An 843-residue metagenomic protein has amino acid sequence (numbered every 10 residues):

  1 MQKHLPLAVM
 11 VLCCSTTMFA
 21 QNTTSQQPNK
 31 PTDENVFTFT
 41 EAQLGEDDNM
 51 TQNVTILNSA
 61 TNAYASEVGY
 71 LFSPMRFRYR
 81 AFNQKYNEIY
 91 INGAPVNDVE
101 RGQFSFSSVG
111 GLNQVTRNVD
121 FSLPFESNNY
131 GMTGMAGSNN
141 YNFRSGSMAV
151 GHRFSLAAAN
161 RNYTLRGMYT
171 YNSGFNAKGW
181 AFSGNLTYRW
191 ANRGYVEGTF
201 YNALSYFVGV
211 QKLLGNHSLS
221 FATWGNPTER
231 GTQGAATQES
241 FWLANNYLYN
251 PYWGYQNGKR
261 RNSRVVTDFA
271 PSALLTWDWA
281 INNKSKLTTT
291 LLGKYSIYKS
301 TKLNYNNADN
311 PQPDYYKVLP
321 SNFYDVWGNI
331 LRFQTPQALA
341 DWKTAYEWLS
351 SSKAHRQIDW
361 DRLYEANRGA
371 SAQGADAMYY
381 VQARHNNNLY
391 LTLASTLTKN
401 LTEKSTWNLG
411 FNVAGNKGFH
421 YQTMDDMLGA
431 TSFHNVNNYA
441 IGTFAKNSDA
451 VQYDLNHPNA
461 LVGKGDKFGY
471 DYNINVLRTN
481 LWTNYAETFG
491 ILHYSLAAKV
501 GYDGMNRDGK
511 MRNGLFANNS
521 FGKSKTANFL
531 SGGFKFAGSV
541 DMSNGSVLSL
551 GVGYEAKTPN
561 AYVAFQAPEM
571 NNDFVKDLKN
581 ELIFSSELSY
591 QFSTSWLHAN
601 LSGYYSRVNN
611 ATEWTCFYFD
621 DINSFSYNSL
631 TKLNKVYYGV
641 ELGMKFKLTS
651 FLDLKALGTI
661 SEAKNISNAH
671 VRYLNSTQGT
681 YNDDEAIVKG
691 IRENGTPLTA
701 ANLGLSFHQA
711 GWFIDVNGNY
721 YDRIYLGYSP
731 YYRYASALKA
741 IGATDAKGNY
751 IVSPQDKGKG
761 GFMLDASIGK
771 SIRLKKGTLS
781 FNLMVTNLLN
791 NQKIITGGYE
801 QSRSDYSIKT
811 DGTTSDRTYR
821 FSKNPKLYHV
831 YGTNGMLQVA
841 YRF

Functional and structural regions predicted by a protein language model:
Q21, L654, Y720-G742, K770-F843: C-terminal beta-signal and adjacent terminal beta-strands/loops of Gram-negative outer-membrane beta-barrel proteins
L57, A63-E67, A94-F125, N142-R144 (+2 more regions): Short acidic/polar hinge/loop motifs at secondary-structure boundaries that mediate gating or recognition
A158-A191, Y195-Q233, S263-K284, A537: Transmembrane beta-barrel wall of Gram-negative outer-membrane proteins
Q211-L213, S218-T276, K299-Q382, K446-V462 (+1 more regions): Acidic/polar loop-and-plug regions of large Gram-negative outer-membrane beta-barrel proteins
E229-G231, A235-A236, S240, V451-Q452 (+9 more regions): Surface-exposed extracellular loop regions of Gram-negative outer-membrane beta-barrel proteins, predominantly
Y249-S272, T276, S524-G533, D541 (+5 more regions): Outer-membrane beta-barrel signature, preferentially recognizing the C-terminal barrel domain of Gram-negative
Y380, T406-S543, V563, P568 (+1 more regions): Signature of Gram-negative outer-membrane beta-barrel scaffolds
Y605-R607, N628-Y732, Q838-R842: Gram-negative outer-membrane beta-barrel transporters
